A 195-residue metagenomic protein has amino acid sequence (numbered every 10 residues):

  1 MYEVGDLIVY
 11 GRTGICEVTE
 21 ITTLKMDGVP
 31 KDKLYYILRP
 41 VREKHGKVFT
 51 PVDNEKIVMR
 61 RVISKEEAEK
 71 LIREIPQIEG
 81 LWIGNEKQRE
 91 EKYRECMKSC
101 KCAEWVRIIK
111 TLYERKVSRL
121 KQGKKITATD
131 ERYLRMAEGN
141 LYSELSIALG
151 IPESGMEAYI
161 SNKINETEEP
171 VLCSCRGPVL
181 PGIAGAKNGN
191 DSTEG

Functional and structural regions predicted by a protein language model:
M1-Y2: Absolute protein N-terminus
G5-D6, G11: Loop/turn positions that initiate beta-strands
T13, K33-Y35, K47: Broad gene-expression machinery/nucleic-acid interaction feature
C16-V18: Conserved hydrophobic positions within beta-strands
K25-L34: Short, solvent-exposed secondary-structure boundary/capping segments
I37-V52: A short macromolecule-binding patch
V52-G195: Charge/polar-rich, low-complexity and marginally structured segments
